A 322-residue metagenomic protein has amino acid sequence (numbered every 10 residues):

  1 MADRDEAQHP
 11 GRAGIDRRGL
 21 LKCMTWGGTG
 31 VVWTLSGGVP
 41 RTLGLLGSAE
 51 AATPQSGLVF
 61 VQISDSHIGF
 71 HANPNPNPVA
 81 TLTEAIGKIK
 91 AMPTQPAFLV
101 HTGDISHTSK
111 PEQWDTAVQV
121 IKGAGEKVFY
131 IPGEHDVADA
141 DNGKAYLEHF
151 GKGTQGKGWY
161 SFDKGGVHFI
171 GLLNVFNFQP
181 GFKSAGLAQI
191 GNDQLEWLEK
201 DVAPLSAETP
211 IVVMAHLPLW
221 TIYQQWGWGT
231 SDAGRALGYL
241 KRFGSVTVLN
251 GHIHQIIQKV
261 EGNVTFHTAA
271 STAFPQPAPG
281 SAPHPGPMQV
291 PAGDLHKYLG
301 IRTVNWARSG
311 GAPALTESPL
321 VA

Functional and structural regions predicted by a protein language model:
M1-D16, L43: N-terminal secretory signal peptides
I15-G44: N-terminal export leaders
T42-T116, K200: N-terminal active-site segment of His-dependent metallophosphoesterases
A52, K110-P210, D232-T247, K259-A270 (+2 more regions): Extended active-site neighborhood of metal-dependent phosphoesterases/phosphodiesterases
I63-S64, L99-G103, F129-E134, M214-A215 (+2 more regions): Active-site neighborhood of phospho(di)ester-bond hydrolases with catalytic His/Asp-centered motifs
A72, I105, F176-I190, W220-Q225: Surface-exposed cleft-lining segments at the edges of enzyme active sites
N174, M214-L219, G251-I253, S318: Short, well-ordered beta-to-alpha junction loops that form the rim of enzyme active sites and present histidine/acidic
S206-I222: Short acidic, glycine-rich surface-loop motifs adjacent to enzyme active sites
